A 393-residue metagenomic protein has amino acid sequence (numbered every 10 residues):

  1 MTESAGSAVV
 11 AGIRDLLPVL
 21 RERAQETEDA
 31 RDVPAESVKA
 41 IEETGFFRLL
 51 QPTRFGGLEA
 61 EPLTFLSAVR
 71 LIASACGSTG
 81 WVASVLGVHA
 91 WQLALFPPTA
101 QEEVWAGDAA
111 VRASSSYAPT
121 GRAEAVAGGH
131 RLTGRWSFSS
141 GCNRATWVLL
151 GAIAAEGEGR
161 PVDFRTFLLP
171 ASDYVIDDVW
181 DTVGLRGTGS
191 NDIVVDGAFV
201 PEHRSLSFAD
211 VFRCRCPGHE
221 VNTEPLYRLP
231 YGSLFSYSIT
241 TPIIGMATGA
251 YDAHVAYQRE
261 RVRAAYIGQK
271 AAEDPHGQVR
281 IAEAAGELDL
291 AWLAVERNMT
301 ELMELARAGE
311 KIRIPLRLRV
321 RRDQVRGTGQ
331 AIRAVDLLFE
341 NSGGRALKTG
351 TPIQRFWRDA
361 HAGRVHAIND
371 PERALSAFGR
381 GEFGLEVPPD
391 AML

Functional and structural regions predicted by a protein language model:
M1-D15, A391-L393: Basic/polar N-terminal segments that are highly enriched at the extreme N-terminus, encompassing both cleavable
R21, Q25-E28, D289-R326, D336-L347: C-terminal helix-coil-helix/basic helical segment that borders enzyme active sites and/or dimer interfaces and provides
V33-E43, F47-A145, R160-V162: Glycine-rich flavin
A68, L132-G134, V195, A247 (+2 more regions): Buried hydrophobic positions in well-ordered alpha/beta secondary-structure cores of metabolic enzymes
R135-Y174, D178-V179: DPxDG-like acidic metal-binding loop motif
G184, S190-L288: Glycine-rich beta->alpha junctions and the first turn(s) of the following alpha-helix
G245, A282, G286-D289, R321 (+3 more regions): Generic structural signal for well-ordered, non-transmembrane alpha-helical segments in soluble/cytosolic regions
S342-L393: Glycine-rich phosphate/cofactor-binding loops in nucleotide/flavin-utilizing enzymes
